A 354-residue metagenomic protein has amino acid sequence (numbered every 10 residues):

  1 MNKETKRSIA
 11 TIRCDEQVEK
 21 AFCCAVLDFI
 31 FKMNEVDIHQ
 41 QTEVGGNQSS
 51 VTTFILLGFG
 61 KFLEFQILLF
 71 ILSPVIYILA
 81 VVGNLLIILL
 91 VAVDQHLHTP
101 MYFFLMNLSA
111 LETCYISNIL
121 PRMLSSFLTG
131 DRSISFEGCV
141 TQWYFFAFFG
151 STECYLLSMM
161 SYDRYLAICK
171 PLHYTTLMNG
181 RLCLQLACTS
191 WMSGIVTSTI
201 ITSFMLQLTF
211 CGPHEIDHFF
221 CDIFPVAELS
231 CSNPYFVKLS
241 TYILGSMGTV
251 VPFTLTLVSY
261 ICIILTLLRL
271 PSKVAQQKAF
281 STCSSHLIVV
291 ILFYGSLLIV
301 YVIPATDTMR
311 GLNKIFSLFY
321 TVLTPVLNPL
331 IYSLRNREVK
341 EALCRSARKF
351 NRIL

Functional and structural regions predicted by a protein language model:
M1-L354: Transmembrane helical core of 7TM receptor-like proteins
